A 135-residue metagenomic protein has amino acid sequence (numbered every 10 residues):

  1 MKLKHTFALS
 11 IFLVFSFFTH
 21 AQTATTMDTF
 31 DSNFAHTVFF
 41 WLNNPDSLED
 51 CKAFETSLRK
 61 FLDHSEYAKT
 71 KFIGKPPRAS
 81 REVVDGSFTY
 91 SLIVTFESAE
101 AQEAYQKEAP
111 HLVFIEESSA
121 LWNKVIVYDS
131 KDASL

Functional and structural regions predicted by a protein language model:
M1-T26: Bacterial Sec-dependent N-terminal signal peptides
L3, H64-S65, E108: Acidic-histidine catalytic/liganding microenvironments
T6, T56, P110-H111: Glycine-rich, phosphate-binding/catalytic loops in enzymes
L9-I11, N43, A109: Enrichment for repetitive, rod-forming helical segments
L13, L58, K75, E108-A109 (+1 more regions): Alpha-helix boundary/capping residues
F15, H64-Y67, L121: Short, structurally constrained coil/turn elements that cap an alpha-helix or connect an alpha-helix to the following
H20-K69, I73-T89, E97-E103, K131-L135: Short S/T/G/P-rich N-terminal loop/turn motif that feeds into the first structured element of a domain
Y90-L135: Surface-exposed, polar helix/loop patches in the mature regions of secreted/periplasmic/lumenal proteins that form
